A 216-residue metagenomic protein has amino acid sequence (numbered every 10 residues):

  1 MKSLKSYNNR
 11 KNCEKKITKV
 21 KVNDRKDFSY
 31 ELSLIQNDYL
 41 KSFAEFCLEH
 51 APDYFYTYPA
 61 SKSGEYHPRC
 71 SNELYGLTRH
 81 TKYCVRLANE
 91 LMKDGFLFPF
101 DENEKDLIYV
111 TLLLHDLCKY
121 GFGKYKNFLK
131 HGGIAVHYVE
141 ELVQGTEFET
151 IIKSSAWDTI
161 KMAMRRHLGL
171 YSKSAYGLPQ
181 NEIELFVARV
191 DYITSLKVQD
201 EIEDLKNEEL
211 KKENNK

Functional and structural regions predicted by a protein language model:
K2-F122: Acidic/His-rich, divalent-metal-binding segments that scaffold phosphate/diphosphate chemistry
E65-E73, L77-R79, L91, F96-K206: Divalent metal-dependent catalytic cores for phosphoryl transfer on phosphate-bearing substrates
N214-K216: Short acidic DE-rich linear segments
